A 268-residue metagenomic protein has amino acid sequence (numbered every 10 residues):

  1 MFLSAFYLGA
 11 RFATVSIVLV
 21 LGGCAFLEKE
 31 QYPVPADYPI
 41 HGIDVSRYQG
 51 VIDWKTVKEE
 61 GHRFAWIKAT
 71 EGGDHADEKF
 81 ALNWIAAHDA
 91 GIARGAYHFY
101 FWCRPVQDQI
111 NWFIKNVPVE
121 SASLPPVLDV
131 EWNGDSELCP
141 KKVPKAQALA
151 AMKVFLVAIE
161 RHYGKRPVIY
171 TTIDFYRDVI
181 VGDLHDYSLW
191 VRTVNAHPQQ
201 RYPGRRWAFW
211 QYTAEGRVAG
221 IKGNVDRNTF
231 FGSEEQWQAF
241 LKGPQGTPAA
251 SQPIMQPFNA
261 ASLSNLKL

Functional and structural regions predicted by a protein language model:
L21-G23: C-terminal motif of bacterial Sec signal peptides marking the signal peptidase cleavage site
A25-E71: Boundary/entry segment of secreted carbohydrate-active catalytic domains
Y32-V45, L184-L268: Functionally critical loop-and-helix segments that line ligand-binding/catalytic clefts of soluble enzyme domains
G42-D44, R63-K68, A93-H98, L124-V130 (+3 more regions): Structural recognition of the beta-strand scaffold that forms the well-ordered cores of secreted hydrolase catalytic
I43-D53, T70-F80, F99-D108, F175-R177: Acidic-and-aromatic substrate-binding clefts and catalytic sites of carbohydrate-active enzymes
W54-G61, F80-G91, F113-A122: Acidic (Asp/Glu)-rich catalytic clusters
V57, A87, L128, I159 (+1 more regions): Conserved, mostly hydrophobic/aromatic
L124-P203: Catalytic domains of cell-wall/extracellular-matrix polysaccharide-remodeling enzymes, centered on de-N-acetylation
